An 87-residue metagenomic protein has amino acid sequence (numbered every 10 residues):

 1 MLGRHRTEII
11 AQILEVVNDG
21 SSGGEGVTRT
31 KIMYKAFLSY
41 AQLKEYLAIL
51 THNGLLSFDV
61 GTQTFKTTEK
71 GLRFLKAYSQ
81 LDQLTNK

Functional and structural regions predicted by a protein language model:
M1-L14: Short alpha-helical segments that sit at the start of domains
G3, F37-H52: Short amphipathic alpha-helical interaction segments
L14-S22, S79: Short, locally clustered residues in the helix-turn-helix/winged-helix DNA-binding domain
S22-K35: Short acidic, hydrophobic short linear motifs in intrinsically disordered regions
T51-T62: A short, conserved structural fragment
Q63-E69: Minor-groove-contacting beta-hairpin "wing" of winged helix-turn-helix DNA-binding domains
L72-K87: Short, amphipathic alpha-helical interaction segments positioned at domain boundaries
